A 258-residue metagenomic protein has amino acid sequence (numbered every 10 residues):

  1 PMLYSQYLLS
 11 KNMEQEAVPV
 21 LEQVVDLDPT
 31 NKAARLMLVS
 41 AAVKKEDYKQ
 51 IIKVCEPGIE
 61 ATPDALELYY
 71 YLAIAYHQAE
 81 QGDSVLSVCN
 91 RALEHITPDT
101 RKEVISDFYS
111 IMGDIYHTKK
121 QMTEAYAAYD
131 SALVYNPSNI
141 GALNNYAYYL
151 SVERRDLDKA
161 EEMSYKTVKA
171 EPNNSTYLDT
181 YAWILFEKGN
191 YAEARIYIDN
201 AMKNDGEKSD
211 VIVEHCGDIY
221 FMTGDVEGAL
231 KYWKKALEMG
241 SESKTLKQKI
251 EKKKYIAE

Functional and structural regions predicted by a protein language model:
L9, V43, H77, S110 (+4 more regions): Position-specific recognition of the canonical hydrophobic site in helix A of tetratricopeptide repeat
N12, E46, E80, K120 (+3 more regions): Residue-level detector of the short coil/turn that links helix A to helix B within each tetratricopeptide repeat
Q23-D26, P57-E60, E94, S131-V134 (+3 more regions): Conserved structural position within tetratricopeptide repeats
P29, P63, P137, P172 (+2 more regions): Short coil turns that delineate tetratricopeptide repeat
